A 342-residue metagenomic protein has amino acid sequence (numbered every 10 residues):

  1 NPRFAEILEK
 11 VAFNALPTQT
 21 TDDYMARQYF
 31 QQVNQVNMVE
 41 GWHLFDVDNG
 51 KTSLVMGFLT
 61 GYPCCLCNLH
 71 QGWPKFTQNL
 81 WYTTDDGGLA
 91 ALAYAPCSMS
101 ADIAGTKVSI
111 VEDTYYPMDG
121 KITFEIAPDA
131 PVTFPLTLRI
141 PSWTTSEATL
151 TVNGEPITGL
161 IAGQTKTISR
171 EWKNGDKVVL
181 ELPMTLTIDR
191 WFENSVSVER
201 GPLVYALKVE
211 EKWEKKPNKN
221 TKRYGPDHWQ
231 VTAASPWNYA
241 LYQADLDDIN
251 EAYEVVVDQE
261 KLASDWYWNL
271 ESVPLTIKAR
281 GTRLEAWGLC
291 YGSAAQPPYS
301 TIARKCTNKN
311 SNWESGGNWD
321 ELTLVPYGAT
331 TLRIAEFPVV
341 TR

Functional and structural regions predicted by a protein language model:
N1-E6, A130: Structural helix-adjacent loops and short alpha-helical linkers that scaffold large soluble proteins
E6-N14, Q19-E125, I161, K177 (+1 more regions): C-terminal beta-rich recognition modules with glycine/proline-rich loops and embedded aromatic residues
T106, V132, S146, E155-P156 (+1 more regions): Short acidic/polar mixed-charge low-complexity motifs
T114, I126-A130, R139-S142, R170: Non-cytosolic beta-sheet module surface loops
P131-V152: Beta-strand-rich binding/interaction modules
T145-E171, I188-W191: Solvent-exposed beta-strand/loop surfaces of large extracellular or lumenal domains
